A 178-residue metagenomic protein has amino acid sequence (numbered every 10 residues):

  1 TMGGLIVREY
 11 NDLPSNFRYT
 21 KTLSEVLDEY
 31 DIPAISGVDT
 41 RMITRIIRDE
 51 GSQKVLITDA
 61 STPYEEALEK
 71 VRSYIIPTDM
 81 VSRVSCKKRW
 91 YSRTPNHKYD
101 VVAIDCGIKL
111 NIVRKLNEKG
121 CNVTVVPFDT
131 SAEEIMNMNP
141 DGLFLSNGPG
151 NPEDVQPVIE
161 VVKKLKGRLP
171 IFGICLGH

Functional and structural regions predicted by a protein language model:
T1-N139, P152: RNA-binding accessory domains that recognize and position tRNA/RNA substrates
G142, S146-H178: Cysteine-nucleophile active-site neighborhood
